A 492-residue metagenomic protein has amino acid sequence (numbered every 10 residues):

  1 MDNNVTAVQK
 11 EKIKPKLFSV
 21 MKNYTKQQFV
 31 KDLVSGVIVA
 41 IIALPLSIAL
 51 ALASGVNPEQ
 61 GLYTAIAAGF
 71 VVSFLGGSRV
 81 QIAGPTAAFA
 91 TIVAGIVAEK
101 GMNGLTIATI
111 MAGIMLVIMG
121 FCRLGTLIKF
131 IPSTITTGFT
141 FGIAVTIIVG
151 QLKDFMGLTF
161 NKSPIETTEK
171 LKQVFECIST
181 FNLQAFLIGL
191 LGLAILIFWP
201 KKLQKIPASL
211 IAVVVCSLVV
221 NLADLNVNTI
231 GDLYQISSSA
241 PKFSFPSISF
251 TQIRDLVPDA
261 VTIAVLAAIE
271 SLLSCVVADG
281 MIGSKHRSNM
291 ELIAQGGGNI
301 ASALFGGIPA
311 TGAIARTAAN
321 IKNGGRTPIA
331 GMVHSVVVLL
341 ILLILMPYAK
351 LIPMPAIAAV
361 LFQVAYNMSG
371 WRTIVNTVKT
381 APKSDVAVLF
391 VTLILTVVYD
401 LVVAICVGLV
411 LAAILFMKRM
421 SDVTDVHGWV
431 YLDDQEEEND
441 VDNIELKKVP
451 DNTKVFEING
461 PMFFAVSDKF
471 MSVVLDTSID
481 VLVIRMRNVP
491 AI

Functional and structural regions predicted by a protein language model:
D2-V430, S478: Transmembrane helical cores of multi-pass ion-transport proteins
G428-Y431, E436-I492: Structured cytosolic domains appended to multi-pass membrane proteins
